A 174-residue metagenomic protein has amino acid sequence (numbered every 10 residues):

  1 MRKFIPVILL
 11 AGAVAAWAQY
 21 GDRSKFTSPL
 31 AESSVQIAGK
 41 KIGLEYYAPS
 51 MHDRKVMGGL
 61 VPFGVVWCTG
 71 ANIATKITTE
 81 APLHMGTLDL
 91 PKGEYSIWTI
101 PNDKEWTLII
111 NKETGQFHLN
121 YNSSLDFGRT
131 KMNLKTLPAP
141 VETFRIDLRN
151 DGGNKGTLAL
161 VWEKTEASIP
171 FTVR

Functional and structural regions predicted by a protein language model:
M1-Y20: Bacterial Sec-dependent N-terminal signal peptides
V7, M57, M85-L88: Alpha-helical interaction segments
V14-S33, T79-L83, D89-G93: Short, charged N-terminal helix-start/capping segments
Q19-V65, F117-R174: Primarily secretory-pathway and cell-envelope proteins
C68-F117: Mid-length scaffold segments of soluble, non-membrane domains
